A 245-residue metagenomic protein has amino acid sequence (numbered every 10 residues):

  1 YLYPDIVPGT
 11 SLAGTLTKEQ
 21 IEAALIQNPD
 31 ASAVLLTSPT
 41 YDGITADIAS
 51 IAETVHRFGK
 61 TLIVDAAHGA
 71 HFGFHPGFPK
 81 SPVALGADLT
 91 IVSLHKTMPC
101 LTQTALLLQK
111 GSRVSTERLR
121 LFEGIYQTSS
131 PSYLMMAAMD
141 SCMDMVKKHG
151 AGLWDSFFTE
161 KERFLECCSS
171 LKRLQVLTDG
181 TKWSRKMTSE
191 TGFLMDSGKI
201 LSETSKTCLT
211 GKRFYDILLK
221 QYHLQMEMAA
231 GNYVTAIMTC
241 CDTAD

Functional and structural regions predicted by a protein language model:
Y1-L177, S184-R185: Conserved PLP-enzyme active-site core in the AAT-like
E162-D245: Conserved C-terminal alpha-helix-loop-beta "cap" of PLP-dependent enzymes that closes/shapes the active-site mouth
